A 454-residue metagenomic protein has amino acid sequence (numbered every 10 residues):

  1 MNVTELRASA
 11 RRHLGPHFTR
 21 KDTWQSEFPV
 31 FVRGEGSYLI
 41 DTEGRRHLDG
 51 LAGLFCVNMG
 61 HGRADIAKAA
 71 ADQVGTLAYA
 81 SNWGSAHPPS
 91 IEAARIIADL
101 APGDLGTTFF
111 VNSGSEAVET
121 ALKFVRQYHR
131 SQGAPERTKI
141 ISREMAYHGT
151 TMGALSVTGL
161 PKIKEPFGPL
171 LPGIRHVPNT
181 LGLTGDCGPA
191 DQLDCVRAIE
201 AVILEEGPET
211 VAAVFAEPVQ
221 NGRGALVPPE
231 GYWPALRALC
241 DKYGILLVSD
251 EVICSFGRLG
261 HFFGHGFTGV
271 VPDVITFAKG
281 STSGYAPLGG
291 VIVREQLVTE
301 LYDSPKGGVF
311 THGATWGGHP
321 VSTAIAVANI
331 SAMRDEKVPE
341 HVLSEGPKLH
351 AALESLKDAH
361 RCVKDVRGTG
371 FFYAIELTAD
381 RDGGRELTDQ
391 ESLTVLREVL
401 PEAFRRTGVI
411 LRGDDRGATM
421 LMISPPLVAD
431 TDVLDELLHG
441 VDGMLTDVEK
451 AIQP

Functional and structural regions predicted by a protein language model:
M1-P454: Conserved N-terminal phosphate-binding loop of PLP-dependent enzymes in the Aspartate aminotransferase
